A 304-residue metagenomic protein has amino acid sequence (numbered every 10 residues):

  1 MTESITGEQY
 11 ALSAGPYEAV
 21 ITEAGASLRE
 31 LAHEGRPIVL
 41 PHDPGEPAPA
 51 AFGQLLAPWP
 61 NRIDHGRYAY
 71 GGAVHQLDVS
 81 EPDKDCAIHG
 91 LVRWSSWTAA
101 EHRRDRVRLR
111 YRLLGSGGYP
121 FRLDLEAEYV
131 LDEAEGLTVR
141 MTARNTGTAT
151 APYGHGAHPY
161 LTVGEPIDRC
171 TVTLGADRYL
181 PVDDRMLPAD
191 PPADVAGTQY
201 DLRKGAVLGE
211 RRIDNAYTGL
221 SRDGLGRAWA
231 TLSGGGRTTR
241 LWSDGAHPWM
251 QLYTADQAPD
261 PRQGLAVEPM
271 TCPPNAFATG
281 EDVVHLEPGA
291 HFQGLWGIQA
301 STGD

Functional and structural regions predicted by a protein language model:
M1, V79-A134: Extended, loop-rich substrate-binding clefts of extracytoplasmic carbohydrate-active enzymes
M1-L77, L225-A246, A290-T302: Beta-strand-rich N-terminal accessory domains
Y17, C86-A100, G205-T279: Acidic/His-leaning functional-site neighborhoods
A69-A73, A100-V107, V130-G136, G164-D168 (+3 more regions): A short, structured loop/turn motif at beta-sheet edges
Y111-Y153, A157-G164: Acidic, contiguous internal or C-terminal segments within carbohydrate-active enzymes that form a structured patch used
Y160-D244: Active-site/ligand-binding surface loops and adjacent short beta/alpha elements that line catalytic pockets across
D282-F292: Intrinsically disordered, low-complexity Pro/Gly/Ser/Thr-rich segments with frequent PxxP/GP/PP motifs and embedded
